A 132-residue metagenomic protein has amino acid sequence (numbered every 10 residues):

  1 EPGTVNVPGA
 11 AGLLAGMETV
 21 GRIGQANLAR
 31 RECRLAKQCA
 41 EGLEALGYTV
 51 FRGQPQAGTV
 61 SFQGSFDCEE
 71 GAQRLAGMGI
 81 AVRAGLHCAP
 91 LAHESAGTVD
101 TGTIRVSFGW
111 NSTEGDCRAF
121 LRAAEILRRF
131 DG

Functional and structural regions predicted by a protein language model:
E1, T19-R22, V60-Q63, F108-G109: Short, well-ordered beta-strand elements within core beta-sheets of diverse protein domains
E1-V7: A short glycine-threonine-serine/GTX helix/turn-capping micro-motif
P8-A57: Conserved PLP-dependent catalytic core of the aminotransferase class-I/II
A15, Q38, G42-L46, E70-I80 (+1 more regions): Generic non-transmembrane alpha-helical segments
A29, A72, R118-L121: Generic structural signal for individual residues within well-ordered alpha-helical segments across diverse proteins
C33, Y48-P90, E94-A96: Conserved PLP-binding catalytic core of the aspartate aminotransferase-like
G77-A81, H93-G132: PLP-dependent enzyme catalytic core of the Aspartate aminotransferase-like
